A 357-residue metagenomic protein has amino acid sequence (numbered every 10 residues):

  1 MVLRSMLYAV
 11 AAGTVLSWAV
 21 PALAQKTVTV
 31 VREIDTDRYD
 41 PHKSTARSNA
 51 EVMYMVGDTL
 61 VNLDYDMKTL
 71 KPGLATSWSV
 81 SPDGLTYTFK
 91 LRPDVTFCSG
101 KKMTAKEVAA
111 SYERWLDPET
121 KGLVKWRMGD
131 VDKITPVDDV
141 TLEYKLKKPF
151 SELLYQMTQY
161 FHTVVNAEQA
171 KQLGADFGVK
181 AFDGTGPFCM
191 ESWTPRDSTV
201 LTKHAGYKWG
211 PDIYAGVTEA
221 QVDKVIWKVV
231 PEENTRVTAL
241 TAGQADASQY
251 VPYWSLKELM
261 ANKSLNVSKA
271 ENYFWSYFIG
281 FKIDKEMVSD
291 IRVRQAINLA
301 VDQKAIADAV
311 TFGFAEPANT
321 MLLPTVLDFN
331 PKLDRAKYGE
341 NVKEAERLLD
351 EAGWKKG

Functional and structural regions predicted by a protein language model:
R4, K90, K125-A170, D176 (+1 more regions): Surface-exposed binding/hinge segments that line and control ligand-binding clefts or catalytic entry sites
V31-P82, E113: N-terminal lobe/hinge region of extracytoplasmic solute-binding protein
D64, K148, T202-A205, F274-A296 (+3 more regions): A bilobed periplasmic-binding-protein/Venus flytrap-type ligand-binding module shared by bacterial periplasmic
Y65, T158-I226, N234, V342-E351: Gly/Pro-rich hinge or "lid" segments in bacterial periplasmic/extracellular proteins
T76-K121, V137, E143-K145, A239 (+1 more regions): Aromatic- and charge-enriched surface segment that lines or borders ligand/interaction sites
K133-T135, E191-T202, K228-K285, Q295 (+3 more regions): Extracellular/periplasmic solute-recognition and catalytic clefts
F188, P317-G357: Structural transition elements
